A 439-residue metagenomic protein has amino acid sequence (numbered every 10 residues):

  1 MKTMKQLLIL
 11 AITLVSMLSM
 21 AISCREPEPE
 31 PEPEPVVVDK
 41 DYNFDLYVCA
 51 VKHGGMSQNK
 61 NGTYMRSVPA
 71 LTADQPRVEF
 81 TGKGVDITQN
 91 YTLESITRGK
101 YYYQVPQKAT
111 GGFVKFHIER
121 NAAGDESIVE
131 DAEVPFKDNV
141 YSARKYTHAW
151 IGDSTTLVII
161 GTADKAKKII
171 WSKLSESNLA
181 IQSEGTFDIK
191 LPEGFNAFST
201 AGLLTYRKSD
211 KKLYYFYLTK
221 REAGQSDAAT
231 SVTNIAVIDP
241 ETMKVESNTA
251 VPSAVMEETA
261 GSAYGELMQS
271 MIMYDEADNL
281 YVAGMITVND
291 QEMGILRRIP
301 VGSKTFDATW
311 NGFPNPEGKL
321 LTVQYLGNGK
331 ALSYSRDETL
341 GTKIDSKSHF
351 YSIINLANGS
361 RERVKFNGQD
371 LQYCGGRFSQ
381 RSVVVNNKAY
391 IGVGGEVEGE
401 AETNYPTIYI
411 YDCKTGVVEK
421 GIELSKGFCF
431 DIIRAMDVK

Functional and structural regions predicted by a protein language model:
M1-L8, L14-L46: Bacterial Sec-dependent N-terminal signal peptides
G55-N61, K108-G112, T162-K168, G224-V232 (+3 more regions): Short, solvent-exposed loop/turn segments at conserved positions within beta-propeller repeat blades
K60-N178: Post-signal peptide N-terminal segment of secreted/secretory-pathway proteins
G62-A70, H117, K168-L179, A228-K244 (+3 more regions): Beta-propeller blade signature
D74-D86, G124-N139, A180-G194, V245-A254 (+3 more regions): Beta-propeller fold detector
V85-G99, D138-W150, E193-T205, E257-I272 (+3 more regions): Repeated scaffold domains used in trafficking and secretory/extracellular systems, primarily beta-propellers
E193-T339: Acidic, serine/threonine- and glycine-rich low-complexity intrinsically disordered segments that serve as flexible
S303-N404: Intrinsically disordered, low-complexity segments enriched in Gly and acidic/Ser/Thr residues that form flexible
